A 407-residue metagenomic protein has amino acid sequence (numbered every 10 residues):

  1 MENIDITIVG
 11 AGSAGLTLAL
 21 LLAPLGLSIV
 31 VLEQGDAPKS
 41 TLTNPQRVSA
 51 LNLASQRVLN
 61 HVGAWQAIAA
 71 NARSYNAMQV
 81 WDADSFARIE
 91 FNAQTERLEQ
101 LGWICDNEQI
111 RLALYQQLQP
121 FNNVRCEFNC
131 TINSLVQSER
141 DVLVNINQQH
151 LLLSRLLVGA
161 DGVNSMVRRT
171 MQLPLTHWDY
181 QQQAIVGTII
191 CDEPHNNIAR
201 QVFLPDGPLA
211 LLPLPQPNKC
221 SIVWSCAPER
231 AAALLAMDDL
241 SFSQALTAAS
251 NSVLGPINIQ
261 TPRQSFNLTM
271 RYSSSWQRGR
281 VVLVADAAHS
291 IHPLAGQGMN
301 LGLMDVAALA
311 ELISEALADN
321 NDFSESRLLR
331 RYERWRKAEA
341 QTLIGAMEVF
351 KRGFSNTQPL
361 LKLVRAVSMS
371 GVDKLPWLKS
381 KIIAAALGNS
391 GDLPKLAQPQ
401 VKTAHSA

Functional and structural regions predicted by a protein language model:
I4-V31: N-terminal Rossmann-like FAD-binding beta1-loop-alpha1 element of flavoenzymes
A14, A37, N164: Conserved Rossmann-like nucleotide-cofactor binding loop
A23-P45: Glycine-rich FAD pyrophosphate-binding loop
R47-A69: N-terminal glycine-rich dinucleotide-binding loop that anchors FAD/FMN and/or NAD(P) in oxidoreductases
L59, Q149-H150, L156-R263: Conserved FAD-binding catalytic core of PHBH/FMO-like flavoproteins
H61, N71-T170, W178-Q183: Conserved N-terminal helical subregion
R230-S324: FAD/FMN-dependent oxidoreductases across multiple families
E311-A407: C-terminal helical "tail/cap" subdomain of flavin- and related membrane-associated enzymes
